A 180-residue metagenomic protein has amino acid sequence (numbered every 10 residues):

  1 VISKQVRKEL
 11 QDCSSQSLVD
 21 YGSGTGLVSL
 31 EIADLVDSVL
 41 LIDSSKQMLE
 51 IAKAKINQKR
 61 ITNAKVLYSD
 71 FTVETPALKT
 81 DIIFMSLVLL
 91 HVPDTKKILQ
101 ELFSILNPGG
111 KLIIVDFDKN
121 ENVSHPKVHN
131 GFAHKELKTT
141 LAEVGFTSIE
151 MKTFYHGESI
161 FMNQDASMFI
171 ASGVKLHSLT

Functional and structural regions predicted by a protein language model:
V1-Q16: Conserved alpha-helix/loop element of class I SAM-dependent methyltransferases that forms part of the SAM/SAH-binding
V19-V73: Class I SAM-dependent methyltransferase SAM/SAH-binding core
F84: A conserved beta-strand element that flanks and buttresses the S-adenosyl-L-methionine
L87-V88: Short catalytic micro-motifs in class I SAM-dependent methyltransferases
K97-P108: A short glycine-rich, Lys/Arg-flanked "PGG" loop and its adjoining helix->strand segment in the class I
I113-E136: Conserved class I S-adenosyl-L-methionine
F146-G157: Conserved S-adenosyl-L-methionine
G157-T180: Core SAM-dependent methyltransferase catalytic element
